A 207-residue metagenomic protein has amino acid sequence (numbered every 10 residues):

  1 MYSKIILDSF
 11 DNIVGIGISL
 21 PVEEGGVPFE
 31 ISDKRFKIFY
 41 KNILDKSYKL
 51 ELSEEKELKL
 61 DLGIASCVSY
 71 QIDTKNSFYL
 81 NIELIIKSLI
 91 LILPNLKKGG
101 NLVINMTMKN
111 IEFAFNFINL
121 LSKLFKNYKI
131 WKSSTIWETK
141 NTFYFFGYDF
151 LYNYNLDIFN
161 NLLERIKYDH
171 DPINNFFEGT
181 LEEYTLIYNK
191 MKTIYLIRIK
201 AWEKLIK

Functional and structural regions predicted by a protein language model:
M1-Q71, K75-K87: The AdoMet/dcAdoMet-binding core of the Class I SAM-like
F10, L58-L60, K97-G99, F125 (+1 more regions): Eukaryote-biased feature marking scaffold/signaling PDZ-domain proteins and nuclear chromatin regulators
I16, I64, N101-N105, K129 (+1 more regions): Beta-strand cores of modular interaction/reader domains in eukaryotic scaffold and signaling proteins, especially PDZ
L20-E23, S69-Y70, M108-K109, T135-I136 (+1 more regions): Conserved beta-strand elements of beta-rich interaction domains across eukaryotes, especially beta-propellers
V27-P28, L62, K75, I104-N105 (+3 more regions): Intrinsically disordered, low-complexity regions enriched in proline, serine, glycine and charged residues
F78-K129: Conserved Class I SAM-dependent methyltransferase catalytic core
A114-H170: Class I S-adenosyl-L-methionine
F146-I206: Flexible, glycine-/basic-rich loop-and-beta segments that form/coincide with the SAM-dependent methyltransferase
